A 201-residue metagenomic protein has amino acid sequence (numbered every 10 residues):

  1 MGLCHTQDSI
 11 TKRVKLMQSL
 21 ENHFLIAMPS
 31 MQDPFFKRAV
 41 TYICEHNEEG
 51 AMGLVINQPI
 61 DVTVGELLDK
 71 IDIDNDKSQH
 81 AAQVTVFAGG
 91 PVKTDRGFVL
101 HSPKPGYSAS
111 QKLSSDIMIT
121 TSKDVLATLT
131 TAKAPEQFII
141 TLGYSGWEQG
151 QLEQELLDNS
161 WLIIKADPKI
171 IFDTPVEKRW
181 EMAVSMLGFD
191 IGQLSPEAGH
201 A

Functional and structural regions predicted by a protein language model:
G2-L16: Short, Lys/Arg-enriched N-terminal segments with co-localized hydrophobic residues within the first ~10-30 amino acids
L16-I140, S145-A201: A short aromatic-anchored loop/beta-hairpin motif
